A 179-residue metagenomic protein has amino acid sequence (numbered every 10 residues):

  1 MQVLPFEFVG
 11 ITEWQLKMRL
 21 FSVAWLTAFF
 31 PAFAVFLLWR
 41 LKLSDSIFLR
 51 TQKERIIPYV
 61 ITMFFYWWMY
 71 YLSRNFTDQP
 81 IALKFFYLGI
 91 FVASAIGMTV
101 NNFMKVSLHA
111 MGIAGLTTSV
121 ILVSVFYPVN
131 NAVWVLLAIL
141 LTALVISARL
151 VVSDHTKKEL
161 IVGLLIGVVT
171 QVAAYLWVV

Functional and structural regions predicted by a protein language model:
M1-F6: The first (N-terminal) embedded transmembrane alpha-helix
F8-L16, R40-R50: Membrane-helix interface linkers and caps
R19-P31, P58, T62-M69, L88-A93 (+4 more regions): Alpha-helical transmembrane segments in multi-pass membrane proteins
A24-W25, F29-D45, Y71: Membrane helix-loop-helix hairpins that form the core translocation module of multi-pass transporters
L37-K42, W68-T77, A95-N102, V125: Membrane-helix exit/interface motif
S46-I61: Juxtamembrane helix-capping/reentrant segments at transmembrane boundaries
Q52-I56, Y70-F86: Transmembrane helix-loop-helix
L83-V179: Membrane-embedded catalytic cores of phosphoryl/pyrophosphoryl-handling enzymes
